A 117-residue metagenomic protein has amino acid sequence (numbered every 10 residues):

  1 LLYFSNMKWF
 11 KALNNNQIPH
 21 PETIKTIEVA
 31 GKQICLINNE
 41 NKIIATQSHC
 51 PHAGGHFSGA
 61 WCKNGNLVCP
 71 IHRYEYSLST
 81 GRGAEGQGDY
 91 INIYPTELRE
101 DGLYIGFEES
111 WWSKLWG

Functional and structural regions predicted by a protein language model:
L1-F4, P70: Intrinsically disordered, low-complexity peptide-like regions
Y3-N64, Y94-G117: N-terminal pre-ligand scaffold of iron-sulfur
C50, C69-H72: Short cysteine clusters
W61-N66, A84-Y90: Short linker/helix segments within small regulatory modules
Y76-L78: M16/MPP (pitrilysin/insulinase) zinc-metallopeptidase core fold and M16-derived inactive scaffolds
